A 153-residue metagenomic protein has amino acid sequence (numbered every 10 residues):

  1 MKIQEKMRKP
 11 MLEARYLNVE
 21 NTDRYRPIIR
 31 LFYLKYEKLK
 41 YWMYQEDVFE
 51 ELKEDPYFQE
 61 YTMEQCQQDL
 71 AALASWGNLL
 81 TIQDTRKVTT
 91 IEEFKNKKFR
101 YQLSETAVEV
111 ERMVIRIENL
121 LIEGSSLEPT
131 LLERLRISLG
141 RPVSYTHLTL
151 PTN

Functional and structural regions predicted by a protein language model:
I3-L39: Short alpha-helical segments that sit at the start of domains
L39-L52: Short acidic, hydrophobic short linear motifs in intrinsically disordered regions
E50-Y61: Short helix-coil junctions and helix-kink-helix linkers
E60-S75: Short amphipathic alpha-helical interaction segments
A74-T85: A short, conserved structural fragment
D84-N96: Short, Lys/Arg-rich nucleic-acid/phosphate-binding segment
A107-Y145: Leucine-rich, amphipathic alpha-helical/linker segments
T146-N153: Conserved small/polar residues in nucleotide/adenosyl-binding loops
